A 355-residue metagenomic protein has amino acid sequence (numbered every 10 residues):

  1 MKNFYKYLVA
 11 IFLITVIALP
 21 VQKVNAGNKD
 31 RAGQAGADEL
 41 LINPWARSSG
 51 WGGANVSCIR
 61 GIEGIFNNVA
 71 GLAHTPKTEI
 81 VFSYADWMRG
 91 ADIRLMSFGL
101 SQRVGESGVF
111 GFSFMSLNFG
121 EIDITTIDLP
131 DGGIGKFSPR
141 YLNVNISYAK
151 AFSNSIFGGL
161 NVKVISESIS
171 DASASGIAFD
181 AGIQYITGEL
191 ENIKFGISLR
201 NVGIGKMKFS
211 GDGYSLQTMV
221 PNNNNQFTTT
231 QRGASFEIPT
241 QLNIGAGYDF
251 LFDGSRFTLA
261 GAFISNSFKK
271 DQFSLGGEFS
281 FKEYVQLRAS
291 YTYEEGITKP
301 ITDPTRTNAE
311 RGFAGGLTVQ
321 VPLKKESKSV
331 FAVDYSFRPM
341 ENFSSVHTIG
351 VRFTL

Functional and structural regions predicted by a protein language model:
M1-V9: Bacterial N-terminal signal peptides that target proteins for export
T15-V24: C-terminal segment of classical bacterial N-terminal signal peptides
K23-L355: Subset of outer-membrane beta-barrel
